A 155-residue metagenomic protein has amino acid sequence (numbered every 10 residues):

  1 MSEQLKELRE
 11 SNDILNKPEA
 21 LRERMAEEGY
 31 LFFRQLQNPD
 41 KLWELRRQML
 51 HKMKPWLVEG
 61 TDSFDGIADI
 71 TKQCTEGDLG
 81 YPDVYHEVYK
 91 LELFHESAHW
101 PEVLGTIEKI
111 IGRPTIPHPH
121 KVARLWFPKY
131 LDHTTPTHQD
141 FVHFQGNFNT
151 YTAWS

Functional and structural regions predicted by a protein language model:
M1-E28, R34-T137, H143-F144: Non-heme Fe(II)-dependent double-stranded beta-helix
Q145-S155: Short, conserved beta-strand element in jelly-roll/cupin
